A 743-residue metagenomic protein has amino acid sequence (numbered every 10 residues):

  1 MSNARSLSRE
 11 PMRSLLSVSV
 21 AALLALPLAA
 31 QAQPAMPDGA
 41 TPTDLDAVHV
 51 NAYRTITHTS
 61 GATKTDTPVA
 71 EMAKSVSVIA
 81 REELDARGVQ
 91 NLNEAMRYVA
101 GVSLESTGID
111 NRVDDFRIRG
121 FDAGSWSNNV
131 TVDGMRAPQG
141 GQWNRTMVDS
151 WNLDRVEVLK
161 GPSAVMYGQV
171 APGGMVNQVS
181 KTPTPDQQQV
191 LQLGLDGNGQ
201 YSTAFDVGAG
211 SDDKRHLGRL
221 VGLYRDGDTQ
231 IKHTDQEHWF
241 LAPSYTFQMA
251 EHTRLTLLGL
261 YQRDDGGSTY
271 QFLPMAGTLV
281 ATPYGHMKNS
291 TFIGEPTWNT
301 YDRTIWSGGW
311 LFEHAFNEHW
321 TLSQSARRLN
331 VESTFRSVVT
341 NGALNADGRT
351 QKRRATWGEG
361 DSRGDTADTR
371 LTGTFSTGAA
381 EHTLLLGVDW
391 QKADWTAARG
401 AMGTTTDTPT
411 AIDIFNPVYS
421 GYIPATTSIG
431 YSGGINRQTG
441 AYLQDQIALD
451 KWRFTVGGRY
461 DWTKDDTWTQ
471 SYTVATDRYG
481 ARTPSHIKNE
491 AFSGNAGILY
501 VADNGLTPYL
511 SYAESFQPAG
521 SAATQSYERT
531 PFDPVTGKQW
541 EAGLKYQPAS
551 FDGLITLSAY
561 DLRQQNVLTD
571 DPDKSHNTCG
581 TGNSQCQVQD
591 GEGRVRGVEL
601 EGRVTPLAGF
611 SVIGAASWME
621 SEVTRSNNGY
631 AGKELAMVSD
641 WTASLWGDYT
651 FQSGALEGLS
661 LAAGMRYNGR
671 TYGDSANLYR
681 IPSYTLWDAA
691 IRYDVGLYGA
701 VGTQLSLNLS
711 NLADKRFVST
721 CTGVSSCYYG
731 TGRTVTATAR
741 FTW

Functional and structural regions predicted by a protein language model:
M1-V89, N93-G101, S362, D688 (+2 more regions): N-terminal Sec signal peptide and the immediately downstream disordered periplasmic leader that contains the TonB box
V78-R81, Y98, L104, D114-P162: Periplasmic plug
Q139-Q142, W151-D154, V165-P243, M249-T253 (+3 more regions): Outer-membrane beta-barrel translocator/receptor signature
R225-T229, A242-Q248, H252-A315, N330-S362 (+3 more regions): Acidic/polar loop-and-plug regions of large Gram-negative outer-membrane beta-barrel proteins
T246-A250, S362, E381-A393, S432-Q564: Structural signature of Gram-negative outer-membrane beta-barrels, strongest in the C-terminal barrel of TonB-dependent
L311-R327, E332-S337, P508, P534-V598 (+3 more regions): Membrane-embedded beta-barrel scaffold of Gram-negative outer-membrane proteins
G360, L384, W540, L635-W743: Conserved C-terminal beta-signal and adjacent last beta-strands/turns of outer-membrane beta-barrel proteins
K451, D561, C586-D674, T742: Gram-negative outer-membrane beta-barrel transporters
